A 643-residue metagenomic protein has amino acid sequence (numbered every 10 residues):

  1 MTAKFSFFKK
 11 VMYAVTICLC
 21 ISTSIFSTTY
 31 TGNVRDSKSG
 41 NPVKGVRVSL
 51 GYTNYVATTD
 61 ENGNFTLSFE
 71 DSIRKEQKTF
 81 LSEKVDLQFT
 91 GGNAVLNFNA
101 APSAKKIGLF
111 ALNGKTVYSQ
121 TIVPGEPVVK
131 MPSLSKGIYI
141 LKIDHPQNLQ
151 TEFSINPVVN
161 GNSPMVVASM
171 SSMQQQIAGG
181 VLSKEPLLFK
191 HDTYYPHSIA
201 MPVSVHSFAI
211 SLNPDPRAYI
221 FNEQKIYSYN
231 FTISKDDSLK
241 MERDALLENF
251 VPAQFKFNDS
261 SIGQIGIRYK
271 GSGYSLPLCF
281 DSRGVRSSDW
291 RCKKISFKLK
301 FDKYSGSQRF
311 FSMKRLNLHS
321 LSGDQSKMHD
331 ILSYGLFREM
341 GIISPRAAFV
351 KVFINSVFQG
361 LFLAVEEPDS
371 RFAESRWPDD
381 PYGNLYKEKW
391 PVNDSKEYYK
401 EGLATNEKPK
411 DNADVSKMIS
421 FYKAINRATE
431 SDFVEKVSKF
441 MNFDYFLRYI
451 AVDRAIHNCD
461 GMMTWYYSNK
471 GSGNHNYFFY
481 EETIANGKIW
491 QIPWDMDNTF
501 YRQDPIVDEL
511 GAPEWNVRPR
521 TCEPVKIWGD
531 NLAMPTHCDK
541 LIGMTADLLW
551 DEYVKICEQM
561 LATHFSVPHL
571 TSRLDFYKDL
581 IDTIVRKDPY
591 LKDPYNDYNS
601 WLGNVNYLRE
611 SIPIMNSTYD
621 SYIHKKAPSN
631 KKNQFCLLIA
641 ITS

Functional and structural regions predicted by a protein language model:
Y30, S37-Y52, D60, D71 (+2 more regions): Short, ordered, surface-exposed loop/turn motifs in non-cytosolic proteins
Y30-D36, F231, L637-I639: A short, amphipathic beta-strand motif
L50, P146-Q150, V166-S204: A short, solvent-exposed loop/turn motif at the edges and junctions of modular extracellular/periplasmic domains
N54-D71, Q120-I122: Short, acidic Ser/Thr/Gly-rich low-complexity loop/linker segments typical of extracellular and cell-surface proteins
R74-Q88, G92-F98, P102, S119 (+2 more regions): C-terminal tail/sorting-segment detector
N160-S169, S198-Y219: Extracellular beta-sheet/turn segments enriched in Thr/Pro/Gly and aliphatic residues
D237, S260, L278, S288 (+2 more regions): Middle-to-C-terminal accessory/interaction subdomains
C292, S296-G306, M313, S320-L321 (+3 more regions): Internal "kinase-insert"/substrate-recognition segments embedded within catalytic cores of ATP-dependent enzymes
